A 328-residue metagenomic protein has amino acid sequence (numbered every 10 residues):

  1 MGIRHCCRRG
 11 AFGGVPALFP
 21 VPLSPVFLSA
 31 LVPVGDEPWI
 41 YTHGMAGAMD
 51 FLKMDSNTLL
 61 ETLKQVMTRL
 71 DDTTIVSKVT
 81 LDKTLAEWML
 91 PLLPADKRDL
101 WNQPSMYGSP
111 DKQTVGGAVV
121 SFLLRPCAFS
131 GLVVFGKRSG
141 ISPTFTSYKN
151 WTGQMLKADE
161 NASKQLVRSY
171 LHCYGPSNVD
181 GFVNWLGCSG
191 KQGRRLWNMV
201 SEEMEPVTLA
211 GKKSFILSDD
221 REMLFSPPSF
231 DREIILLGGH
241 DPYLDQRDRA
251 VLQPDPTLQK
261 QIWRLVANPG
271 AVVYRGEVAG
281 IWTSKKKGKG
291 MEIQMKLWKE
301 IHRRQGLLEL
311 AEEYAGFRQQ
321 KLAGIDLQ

Functional and structural regions predicted by a protein language model:
M1-Q328: Long, charged, low-complexity, helical-prone intrinsically disordered regions
